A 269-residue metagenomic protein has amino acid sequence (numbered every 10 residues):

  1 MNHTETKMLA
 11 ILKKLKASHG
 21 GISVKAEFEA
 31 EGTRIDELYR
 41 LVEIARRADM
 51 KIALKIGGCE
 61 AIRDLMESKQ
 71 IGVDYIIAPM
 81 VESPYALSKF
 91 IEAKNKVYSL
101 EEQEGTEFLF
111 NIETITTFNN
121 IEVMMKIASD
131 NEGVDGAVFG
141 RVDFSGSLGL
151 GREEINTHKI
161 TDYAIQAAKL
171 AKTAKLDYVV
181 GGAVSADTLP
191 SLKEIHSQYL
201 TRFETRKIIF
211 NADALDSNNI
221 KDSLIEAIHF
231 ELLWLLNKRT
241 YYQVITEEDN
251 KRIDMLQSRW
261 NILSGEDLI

Functional and structural regions predicted by a protein language model:
M1-I269: Expand to "…catalyze enediolate/carbanion chemistry for C-C bond making/breaking, isomerization, decarboxylation
